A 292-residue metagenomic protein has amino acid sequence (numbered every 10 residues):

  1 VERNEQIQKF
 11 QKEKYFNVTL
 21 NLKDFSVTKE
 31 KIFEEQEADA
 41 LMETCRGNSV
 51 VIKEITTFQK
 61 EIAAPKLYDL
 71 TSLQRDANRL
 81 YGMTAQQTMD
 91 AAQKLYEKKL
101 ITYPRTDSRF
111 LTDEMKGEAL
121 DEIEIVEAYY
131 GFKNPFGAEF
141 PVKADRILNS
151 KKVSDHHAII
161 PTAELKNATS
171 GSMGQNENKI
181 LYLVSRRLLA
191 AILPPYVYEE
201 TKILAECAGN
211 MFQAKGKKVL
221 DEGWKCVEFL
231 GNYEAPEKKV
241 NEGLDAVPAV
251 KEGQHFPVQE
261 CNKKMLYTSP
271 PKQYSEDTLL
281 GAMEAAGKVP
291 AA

Functional and structural regions predicted by a protein language model:
V1-A292: Core catalytic DNA strand-manipulation module of type IA topoisomerases
